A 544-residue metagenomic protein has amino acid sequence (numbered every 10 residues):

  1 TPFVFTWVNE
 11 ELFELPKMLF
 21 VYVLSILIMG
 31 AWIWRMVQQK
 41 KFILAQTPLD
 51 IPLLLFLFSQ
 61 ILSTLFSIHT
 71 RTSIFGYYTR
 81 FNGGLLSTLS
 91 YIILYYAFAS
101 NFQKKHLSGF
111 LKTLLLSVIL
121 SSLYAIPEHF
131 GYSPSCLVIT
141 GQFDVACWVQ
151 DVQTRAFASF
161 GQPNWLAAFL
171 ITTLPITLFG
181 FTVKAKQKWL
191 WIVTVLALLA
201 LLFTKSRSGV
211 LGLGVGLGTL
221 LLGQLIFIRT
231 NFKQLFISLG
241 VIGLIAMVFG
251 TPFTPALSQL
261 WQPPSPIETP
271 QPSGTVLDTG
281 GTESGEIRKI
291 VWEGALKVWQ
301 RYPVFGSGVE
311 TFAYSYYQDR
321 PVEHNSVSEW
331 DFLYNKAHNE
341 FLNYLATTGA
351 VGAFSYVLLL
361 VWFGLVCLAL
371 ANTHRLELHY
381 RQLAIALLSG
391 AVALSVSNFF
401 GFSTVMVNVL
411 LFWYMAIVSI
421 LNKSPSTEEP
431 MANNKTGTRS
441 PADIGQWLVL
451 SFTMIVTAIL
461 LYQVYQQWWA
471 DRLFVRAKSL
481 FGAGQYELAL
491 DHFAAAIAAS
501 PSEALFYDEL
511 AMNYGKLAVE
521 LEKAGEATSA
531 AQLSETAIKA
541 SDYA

Functional and structural regions predicted by a protein language model:
T1-V4, Y22-I33, P52-L65, G84-S100 (+7 more regions): Alpha-helical transmembrane segments of multi-pass inner-membrane proteins
F5-W7, A31-A45, I61-G76, N101 (+2 more regions): Transmembrane alpha-helix boundary signature
E11-V21, I43-L49, Y78-N82: Interfacial loop-to-helix junctions that mark the boundaries of transmembrane helices in multi-pass membrane
S73, E128, S133-F157, P255-R301 (+3 more regions): Interfacial juxtamembrane loops and adjacent helix segments that form the catalytic/substrate-binding surfaces
G250-P264, P441-E487, L505: Hydrophobic alpha-helical transmembrane segments in integral membrane proteins
H374-R381, M415-Y465: A juxtamembrane structural motif centered on a specific transmembrane helix
Y465-G482, A494, A498-A531, K539-D542: Amphipathic alpha-helical repeat scaffolds of TPR domains
A489, A537-A540: Single-residue signature of alpha-solenoid repeat helices
